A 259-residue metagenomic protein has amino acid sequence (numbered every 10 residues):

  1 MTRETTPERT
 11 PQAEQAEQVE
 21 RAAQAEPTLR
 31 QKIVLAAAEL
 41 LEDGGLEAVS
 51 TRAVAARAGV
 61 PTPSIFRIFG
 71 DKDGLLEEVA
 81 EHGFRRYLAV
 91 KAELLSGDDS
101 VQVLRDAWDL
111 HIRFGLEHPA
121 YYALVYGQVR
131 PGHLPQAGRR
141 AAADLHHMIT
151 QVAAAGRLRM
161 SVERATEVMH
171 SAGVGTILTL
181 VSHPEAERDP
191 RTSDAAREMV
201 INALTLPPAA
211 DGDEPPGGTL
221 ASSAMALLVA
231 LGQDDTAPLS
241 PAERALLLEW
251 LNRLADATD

Functional and structural regions predicted by a protein language model:
T2-E8, H147, E185-D259: C-terminal peripheral helix-coil segments that are non-catalytic and often amphipathic
T6-P27: Intrinsically disordered, low-complexity repeat/linker tracts enriched for polar/charged residues
L29-A37, V54, V79-G83, Y87 (+2 more regions): Generic hydrophobic, amphipathic alpha-helix propensity
K32, L40, G44-G74, E78: Helix-turn-helix
E78, A89-Y121, R130, M169: Hydrophobic alpha-helical connector segments
A123-G127, S161, G212-D213: Short, hydrophobic secondary-structure boundary micro-motifs
R130-V181, D189-A203: Amphipathic alpha-helical packing segments from all-alpha helical-bundle domains
